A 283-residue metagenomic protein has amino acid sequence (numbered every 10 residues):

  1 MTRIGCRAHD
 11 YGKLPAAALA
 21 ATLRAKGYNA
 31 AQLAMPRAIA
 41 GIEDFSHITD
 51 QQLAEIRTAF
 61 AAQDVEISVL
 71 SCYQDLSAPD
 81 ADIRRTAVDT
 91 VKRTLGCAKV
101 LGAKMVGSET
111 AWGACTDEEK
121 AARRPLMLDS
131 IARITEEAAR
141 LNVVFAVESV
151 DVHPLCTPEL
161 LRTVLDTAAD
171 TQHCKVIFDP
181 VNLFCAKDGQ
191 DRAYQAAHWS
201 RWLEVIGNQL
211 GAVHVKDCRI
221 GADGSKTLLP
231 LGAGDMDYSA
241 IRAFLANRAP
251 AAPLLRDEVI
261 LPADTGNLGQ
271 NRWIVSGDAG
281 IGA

Functional and structural regions predicted by a protein language model:
M1-A103, K175, D278-A283: N-terminal pre-domain/capping segments
T2-A8, A31-L33, I67-C72, V106-S108 (+4 more regions): Hydrophobic faces of well-ordered beta-strands that scaffold small-molecule active sites in alpha/beta enzyme cores
C6, A31, A122, A132-D235: Acidic/histidine-rich catalytic cores of soluble enzymes
D10-G12, M35-R37, Q74-L76, T110-A114 (+5 more regions): Active-site-proximal loop/turn and secondary-structure-junction residues that shape catalytic pockets, frequently
A17-A18, E55, A59-Q63, L76-F178: Active-site acidic/histidine proton-transfer and metal-coordination neighborhood in alpha/beta enzyme cores
A38-E43, L76-A81, A114-E119, F184-D188 (+1 more regions): A short acidic, helix-capping loop that chelates divalent metal ions and anchors anionic groups
D44-Q52, P79-T90, E118-D129, V152-C156 (+5 more regions): Alpha-helix N-cap and loop-to-helix initiation/capping positions
G234, S239-I241, A246-R248, A252-L261: H/E-rich (His + Asp/Glu) clusters that bind or coordinate divalent metals
